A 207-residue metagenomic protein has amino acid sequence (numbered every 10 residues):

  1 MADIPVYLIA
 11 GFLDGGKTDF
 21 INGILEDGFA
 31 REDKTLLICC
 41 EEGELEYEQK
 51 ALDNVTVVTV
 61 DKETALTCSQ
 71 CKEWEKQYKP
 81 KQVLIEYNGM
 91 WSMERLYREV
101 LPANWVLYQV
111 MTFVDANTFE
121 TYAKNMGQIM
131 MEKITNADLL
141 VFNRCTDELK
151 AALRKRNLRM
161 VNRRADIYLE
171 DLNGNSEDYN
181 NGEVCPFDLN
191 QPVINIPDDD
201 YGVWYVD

Functional and structural regions predicted by a protein language model:
A2-A10, D14-Y122: Nucleotide-state-sensitive switch-loop elements of NTP-binding domains
I4, E26, N125, L158 (+1 more regions): Residue-level signal for the start and early helices of compact helical domains
N22, M90-A165: Conserved C-terminal guanine-recognition region of P-loop GTPase G domains, centered on the G4
I38-C39, Q128, K155, S176: Residue-level signal for alpha-helical context at structural boundaries
D53-T56, P102, Q128-M131, C185-P186: Short, hinge-like loop/turn segments at secondary-structure boundaries
L139, D147-D207: C-terminal accessory "lid"/substrate-recognition subdomains
